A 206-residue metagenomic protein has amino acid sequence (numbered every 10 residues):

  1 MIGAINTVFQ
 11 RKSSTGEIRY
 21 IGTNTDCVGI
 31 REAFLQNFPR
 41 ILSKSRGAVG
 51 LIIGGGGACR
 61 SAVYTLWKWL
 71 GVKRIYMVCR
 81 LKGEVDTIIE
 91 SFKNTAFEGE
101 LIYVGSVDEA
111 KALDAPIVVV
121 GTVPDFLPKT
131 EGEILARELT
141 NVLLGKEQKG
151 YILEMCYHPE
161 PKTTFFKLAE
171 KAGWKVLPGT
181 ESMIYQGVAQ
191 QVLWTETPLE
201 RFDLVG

Functional and structural regions predicted by a protein language model:
M1-R40: Phosphate/diphosphate ligand-binding glycine-rich loop within oxidoreductases
I2, V28, D86, K162-K167: Short, surface-exposed alpha-helical segments at coil->helix boundaries
N24-C27, F34, K44-K68, C79-K82: Glycine-rich adenosine-cofactor-binding loop
E32, Q36, Y64-K68, E90 (+5 more regions): Short, well-ordered alpha-helices that flank and scaffold nucleotide-derived cofactor binding pockets
F38-P39, K44, Q148-Y151, M155-G206: Adenosine-phosphate binding glycine-rich loop
V49-G50, I75, I152: Conserved hydrophobic helix-helix packing surfaces used for dimerization/oligomerization
G71-T95: NAD(P)-binding Rossmann-fold cofactor-contacting core
G99-L177: Rossmann-like adenosine-cofactor binding region
